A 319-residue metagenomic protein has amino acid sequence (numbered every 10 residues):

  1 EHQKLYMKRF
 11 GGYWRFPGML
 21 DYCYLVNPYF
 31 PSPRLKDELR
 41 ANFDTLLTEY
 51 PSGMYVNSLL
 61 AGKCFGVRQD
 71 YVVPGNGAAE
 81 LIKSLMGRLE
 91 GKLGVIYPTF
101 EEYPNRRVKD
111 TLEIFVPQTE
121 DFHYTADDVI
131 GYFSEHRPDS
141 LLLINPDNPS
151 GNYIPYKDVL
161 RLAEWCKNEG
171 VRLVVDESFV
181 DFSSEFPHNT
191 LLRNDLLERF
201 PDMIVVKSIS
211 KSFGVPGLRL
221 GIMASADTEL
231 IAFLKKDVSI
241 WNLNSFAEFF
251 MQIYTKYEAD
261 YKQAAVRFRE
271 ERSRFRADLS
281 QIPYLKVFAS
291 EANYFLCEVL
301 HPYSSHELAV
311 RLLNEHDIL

Functional and structural regions predicted by a protein language model:
E1-E49, H136-R137: N-terminal "arm"/small-domain region of PLP-dependent enzymes with the aminotransferase-like
Y50-P51, G62-S84: Short loop-beta-helix segment that forms the pyridoxal 5′-phosphate
G53, D202-Q281, L285-F288: PLP-dependent aminotransferase class I/II
G87-L143: PLP-dependent aminotransferase-like
E113-F115, S140-D147, V174-E177, A289-S290: Short beta-strands and strand-loop turn motifs
H123-S134, P149-L173, E177-S212: Active-site pre-lysine segment of PLP-dependent enzymes
R269, I282-R311, E315: Conserved PLP-binding catalytic core of the aspartate aminotransferase-like
